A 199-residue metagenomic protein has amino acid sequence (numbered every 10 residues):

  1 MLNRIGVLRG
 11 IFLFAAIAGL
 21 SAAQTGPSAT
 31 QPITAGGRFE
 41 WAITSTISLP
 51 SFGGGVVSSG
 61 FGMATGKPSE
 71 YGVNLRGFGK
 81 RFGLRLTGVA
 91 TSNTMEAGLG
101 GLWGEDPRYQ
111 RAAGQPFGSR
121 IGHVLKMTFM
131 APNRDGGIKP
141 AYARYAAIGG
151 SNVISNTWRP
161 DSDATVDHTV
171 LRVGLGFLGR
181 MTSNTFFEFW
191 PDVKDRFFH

Functional and structural regions predicted by a protein language model:
M1-L2, R9-L86, E96, G100-R108 (+3 more regions): N-terminal targeting leaders of membrane proteins
I138-Y142, A146: Membrane-interface loop-to-helix entry segments
Y145-R159: Hydrophobic alpha-helical membrane segments
G149, R180-M181: Solvent-exposed, well-ordered amphipathic alpha-helical segments that flank/support binding or catalytic loops
